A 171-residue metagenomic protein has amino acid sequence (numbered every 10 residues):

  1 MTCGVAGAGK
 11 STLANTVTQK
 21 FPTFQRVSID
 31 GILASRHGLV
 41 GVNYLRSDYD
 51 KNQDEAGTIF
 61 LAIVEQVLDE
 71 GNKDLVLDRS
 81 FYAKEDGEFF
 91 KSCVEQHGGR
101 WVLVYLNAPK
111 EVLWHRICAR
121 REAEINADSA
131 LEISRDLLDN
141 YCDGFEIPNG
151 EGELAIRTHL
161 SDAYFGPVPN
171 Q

Functional and structural regions predicted by a protein language model:
T2: Hydrophobic anchor at the beta1->P-loop junction of P-loop NTPases
A8, T16, K20, F24 (+1 more regions): Conserved GTP-binding G-domain of TRAFAC-class P-loop NTPases and closely related GTPase folds
A8-G71: Conserved substrate/cofactor phosphate-moiety recognition/catalytic segment in nucleotide-dependent phosphotransferases
G31-A34, F81, N107-L113: Conserved nucleotide-binding/hydrolysis micro-motifs of P-loop NTPases
D50-L61, N107, R135-C142: Amphipathic alpha-helical transducer elements in NTP-driven molecular machines
N52-V102: Glycine-rich phosphate-binding loop used to anchor ATP phosphates in small-molecule kinases, encompassing both
H97-I117: Conserved phosphate-donor/acceptor-positioning beta-strand/loop module used by diverse small-molecule
